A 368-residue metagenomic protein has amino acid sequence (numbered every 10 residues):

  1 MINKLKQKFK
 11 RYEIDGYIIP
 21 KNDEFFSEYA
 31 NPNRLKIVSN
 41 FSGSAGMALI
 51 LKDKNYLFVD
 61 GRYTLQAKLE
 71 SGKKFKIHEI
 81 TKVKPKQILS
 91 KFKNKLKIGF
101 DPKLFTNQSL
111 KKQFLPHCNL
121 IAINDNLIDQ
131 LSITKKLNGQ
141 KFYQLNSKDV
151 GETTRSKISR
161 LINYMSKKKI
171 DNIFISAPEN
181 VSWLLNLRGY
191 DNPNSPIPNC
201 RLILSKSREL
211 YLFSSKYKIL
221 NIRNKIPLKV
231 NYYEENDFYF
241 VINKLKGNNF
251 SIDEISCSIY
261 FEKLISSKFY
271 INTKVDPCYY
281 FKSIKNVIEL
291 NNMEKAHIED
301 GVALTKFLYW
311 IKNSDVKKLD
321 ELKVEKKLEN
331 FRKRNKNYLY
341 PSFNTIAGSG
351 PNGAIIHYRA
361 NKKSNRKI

Functional and structural regions predicted by a protein language model:
M1-K93, F105, S109-K244, E299 (+3 more regions): N-terminal accessory/capping or targeting/presequence segment of soluble
K21, P102, E254: Short secondary-structure boundary segments
I98: Ligand-binding face of N-terminal immunoglobulin V-set domains in extracellular IgSF glycoproteins
L104-T106, S256-C257: Acidic, metal-coordinating catalytic cores used for nucleic-acid/nucleotide bond scission and strand-transfer chemistry
P116-K135, C257-N292: Terminal amphipathic helices with adjacent charged low-complexity linkers/tails
R223-P277: Conserved catalytic alpha/beta cores of large enzymes that bind or transform nucleotide phosphates and polynucleotides
Y280-I346, G350-P351: Long, K/E/R/D-enriched contiguous segments that form extended
R366-I368: Loop/turn positions that initiate beta-strands
